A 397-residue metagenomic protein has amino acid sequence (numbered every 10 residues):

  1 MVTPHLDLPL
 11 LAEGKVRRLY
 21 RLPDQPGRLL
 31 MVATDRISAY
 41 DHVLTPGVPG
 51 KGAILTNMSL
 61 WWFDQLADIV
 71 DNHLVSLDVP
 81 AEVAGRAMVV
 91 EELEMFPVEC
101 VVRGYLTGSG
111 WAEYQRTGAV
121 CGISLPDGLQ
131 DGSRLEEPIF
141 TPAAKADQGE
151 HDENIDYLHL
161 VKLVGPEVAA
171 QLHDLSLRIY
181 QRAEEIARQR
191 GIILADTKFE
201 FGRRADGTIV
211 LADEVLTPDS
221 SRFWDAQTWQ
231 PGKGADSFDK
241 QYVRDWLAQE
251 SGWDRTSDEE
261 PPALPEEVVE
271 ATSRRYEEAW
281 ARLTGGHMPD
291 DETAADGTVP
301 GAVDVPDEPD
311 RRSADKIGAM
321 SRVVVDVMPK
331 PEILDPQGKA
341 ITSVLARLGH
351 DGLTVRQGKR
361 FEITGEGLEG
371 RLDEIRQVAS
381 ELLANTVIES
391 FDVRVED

Functional and structural regions predicted by a protein language model:
M1-A146, R255-A263, E267-S313: Active-site loop/lid in soluble adenylation, ligation, and acyl-transfer enzymes
R21-P23, F201-A205, D397: Short, low-complexity Ser/Thr-rich regulatory SLiMs
A39-D41, E153-V164, T256-E259, S321: A short small-residue
R134-P166: A short mid-domain helix/strand-loop element embedded in enzyme catalytic domains that forms or borders the active-site
V164-A195: A long amphipathic alpha-helix within ATP-dependent nucleotide-binding catalytic cores
A195, F199-Q241: Catalytic activation segment of kinase domains across protein kinase-like and atypical kinase folds
G234-E266: C-lobe/activation-segment region of protein kinase-like
D315-D397: Non-catalytic terminal accessory/regulatory regions of metabolic enzymes
